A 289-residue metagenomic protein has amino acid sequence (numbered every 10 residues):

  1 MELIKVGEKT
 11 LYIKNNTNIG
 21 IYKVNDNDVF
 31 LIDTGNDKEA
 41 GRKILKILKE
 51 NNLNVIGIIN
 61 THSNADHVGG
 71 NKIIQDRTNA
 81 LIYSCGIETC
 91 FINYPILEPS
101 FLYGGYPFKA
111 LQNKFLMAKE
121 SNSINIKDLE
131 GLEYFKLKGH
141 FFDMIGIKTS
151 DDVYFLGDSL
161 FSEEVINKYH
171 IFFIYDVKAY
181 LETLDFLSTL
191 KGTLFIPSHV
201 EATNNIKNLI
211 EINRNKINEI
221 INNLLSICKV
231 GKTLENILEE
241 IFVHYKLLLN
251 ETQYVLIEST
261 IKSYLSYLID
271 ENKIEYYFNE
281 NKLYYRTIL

Functional and structural regions predicted by a protein language model:
M1-N51, G146-D158, S162: Conserved beta-strand hairpin/beta-sheet module of binuclear metal-dependent hydrolase folds, prominently
G7-Y12, T34-D37, I58-N60, G131-L137 (+1 more regions): Short, flexible loop segments at the rims of nucleotide/cofactor-binding pockets, characterized by
K9, Y22, D33, L48 (+9 more regions): Divalent metal-coordination and catalytic microenvironments
N27, N52-V55, N79, G192 (+1 more regions): A general structural motif
D28, R42, K49, G69 (+11 more regions): A structural signal for the main folded, soluble domain(s) of proteins
N36, E133-I221: Metallo-beta-lactamase
E39-K127: Active-site HxH/HxHxD metal-binding segment of metal-dependent hydrolases
S226-L289: C-terminal regulatory/interaction regions
